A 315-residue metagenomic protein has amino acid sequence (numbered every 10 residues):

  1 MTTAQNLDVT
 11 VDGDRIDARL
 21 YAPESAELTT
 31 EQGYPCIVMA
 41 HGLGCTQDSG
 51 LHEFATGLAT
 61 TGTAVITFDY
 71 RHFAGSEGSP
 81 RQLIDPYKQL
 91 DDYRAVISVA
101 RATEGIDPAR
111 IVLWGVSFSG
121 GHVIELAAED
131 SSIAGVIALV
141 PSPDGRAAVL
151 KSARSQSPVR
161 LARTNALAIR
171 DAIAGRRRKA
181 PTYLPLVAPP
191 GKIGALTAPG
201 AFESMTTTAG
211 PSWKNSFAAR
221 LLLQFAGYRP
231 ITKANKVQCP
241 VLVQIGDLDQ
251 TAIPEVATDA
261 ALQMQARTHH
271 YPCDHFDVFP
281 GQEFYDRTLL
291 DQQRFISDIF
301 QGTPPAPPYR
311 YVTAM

Functional and structural regions predicted by a protein language model:
M1-Q32: N-terminal cap/lid segment of alpha/beta-hydrolase-fold proteins
G44-T56, Y70, E255: The serine-hydrolase catalytic nucleophile loop
Q47-G50, F73-P108, V112, Q282-T288: Catalytic nucleophile-loop/oxyanion-hole region of alpha/beta-hydrolase and closely related hydrolase-like folds
G57-E77: Conserved alpha/beta-hydrolase
E125-M205: Alpha/beta-hydrolase-fold enzymes
V237, V243-I245: Short beta-strand/loop motif that positions the catalytic acidic residue of the alpha/beta-hydrolase fold
Q250-V256: Conserved alpha/beta-hydrolase "acid-adjacent" motif
Y271-M315: Catalytic active-site module of serine/aspartate enzymes centered on a nucleophile-bearing elbow/loop
